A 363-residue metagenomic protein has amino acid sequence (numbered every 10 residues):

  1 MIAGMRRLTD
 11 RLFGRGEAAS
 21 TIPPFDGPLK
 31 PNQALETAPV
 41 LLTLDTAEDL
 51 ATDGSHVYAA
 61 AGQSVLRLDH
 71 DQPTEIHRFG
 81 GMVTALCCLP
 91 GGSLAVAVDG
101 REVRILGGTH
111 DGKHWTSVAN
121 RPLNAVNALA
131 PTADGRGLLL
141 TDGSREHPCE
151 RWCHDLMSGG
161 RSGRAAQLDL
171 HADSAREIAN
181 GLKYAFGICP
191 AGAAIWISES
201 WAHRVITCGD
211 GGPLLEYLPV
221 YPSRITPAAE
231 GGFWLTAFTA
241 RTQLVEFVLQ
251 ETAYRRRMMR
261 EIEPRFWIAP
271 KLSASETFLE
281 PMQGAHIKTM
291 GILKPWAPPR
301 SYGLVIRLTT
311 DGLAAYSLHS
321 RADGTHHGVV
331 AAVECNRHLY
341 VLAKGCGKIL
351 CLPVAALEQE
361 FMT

Functional and structural regions predicted by a protein language model:
M1-T363: Sequence-structural signature of mature extracellular/luminal beta-sheet repeat domains, prominently beta-propellers
